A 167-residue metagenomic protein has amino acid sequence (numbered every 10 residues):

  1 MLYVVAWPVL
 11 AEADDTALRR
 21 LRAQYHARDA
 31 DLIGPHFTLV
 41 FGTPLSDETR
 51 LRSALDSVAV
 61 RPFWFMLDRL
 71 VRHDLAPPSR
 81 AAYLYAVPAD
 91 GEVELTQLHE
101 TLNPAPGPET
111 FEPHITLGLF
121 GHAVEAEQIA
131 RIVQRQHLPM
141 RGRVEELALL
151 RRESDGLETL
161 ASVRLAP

Functional and structural regions predicted by a protein language model:
M1-P167: Histidine-dependent nucleotide/RNA phosphoesterase domain, centered on the 2H-phosphoesterase fold with its duplicated
